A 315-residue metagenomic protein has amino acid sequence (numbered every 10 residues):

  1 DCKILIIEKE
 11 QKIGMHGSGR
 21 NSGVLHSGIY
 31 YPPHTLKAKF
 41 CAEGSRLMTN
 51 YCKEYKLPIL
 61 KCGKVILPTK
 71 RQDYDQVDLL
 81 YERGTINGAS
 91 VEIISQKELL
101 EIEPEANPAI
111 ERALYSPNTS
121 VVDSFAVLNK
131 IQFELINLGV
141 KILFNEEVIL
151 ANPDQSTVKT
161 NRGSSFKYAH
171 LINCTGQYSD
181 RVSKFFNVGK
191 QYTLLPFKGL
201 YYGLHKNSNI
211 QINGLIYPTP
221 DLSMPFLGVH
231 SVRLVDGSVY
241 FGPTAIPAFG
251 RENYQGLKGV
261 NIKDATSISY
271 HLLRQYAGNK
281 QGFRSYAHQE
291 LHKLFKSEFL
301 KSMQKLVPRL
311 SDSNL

Functional and structural regions predicted by a protein language model:
C2-R20: Glycine-rich FAD pyrophosphate-binding loop
E8, K61, S95-Q96, F144-E146 (+1 more regions): Short loop/edge segments at beta-strand edges and connector loops that shape dinucleotide/nucleotide cofactor-binding
S22-Y30, G278-F283: A short small-residue
V24-E98, I102, E111, V229 (+2 more regions): Dinucleotide-binding Rossmann-like beta1-alpha1 core, especially the glycine-rich loop that anchors the ADP
P32-E43, L67-Q76, L114-E134, L143 (+1 more regions): Short beta-strand to alpha-helix junction loop
A113-H170, C174-R181: Helical element adjacent to the flavin cofactor pocket in flavoenzyme catalytic cores
A151-I262: Flavin-dependent oxidoreductases
G189-Q191, N207-N209, L234-S238, T244-L315: Flavin-binding catalytic cores
